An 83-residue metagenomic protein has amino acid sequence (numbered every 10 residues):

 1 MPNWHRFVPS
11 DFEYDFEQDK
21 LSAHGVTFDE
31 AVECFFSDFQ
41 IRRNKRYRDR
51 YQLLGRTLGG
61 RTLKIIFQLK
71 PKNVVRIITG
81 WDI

Functional and structural regions predicted by a protein language model:
M1-I83: Ribonuclease/tRNase effector modules and their secretory precursors
